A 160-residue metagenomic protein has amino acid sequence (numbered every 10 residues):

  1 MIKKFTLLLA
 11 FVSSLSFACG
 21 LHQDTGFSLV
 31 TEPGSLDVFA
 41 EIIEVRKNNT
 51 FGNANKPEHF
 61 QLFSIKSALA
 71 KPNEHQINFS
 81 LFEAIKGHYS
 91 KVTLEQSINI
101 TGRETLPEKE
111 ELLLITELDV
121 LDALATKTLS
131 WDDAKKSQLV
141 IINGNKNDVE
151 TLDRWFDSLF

Functional and structural regions predicted by a protein language model:
I2-L9: Sec-dependent signal peptide recognition, specifically the positively charged N-region followed immediately by
S13-L15: N-terminal signal peptide c-region/cleavage motif recognized by signal peptidases
F17-F160: Feature captures hydrophobic
